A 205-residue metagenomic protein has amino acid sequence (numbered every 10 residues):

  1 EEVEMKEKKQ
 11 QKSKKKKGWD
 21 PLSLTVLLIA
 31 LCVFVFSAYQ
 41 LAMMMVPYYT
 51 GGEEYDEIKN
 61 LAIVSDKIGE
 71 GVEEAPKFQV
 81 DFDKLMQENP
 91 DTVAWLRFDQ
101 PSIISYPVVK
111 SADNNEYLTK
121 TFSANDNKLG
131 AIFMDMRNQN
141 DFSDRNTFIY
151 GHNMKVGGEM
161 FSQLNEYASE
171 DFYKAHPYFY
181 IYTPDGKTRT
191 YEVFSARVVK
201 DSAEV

Functional and structural regions predicted by a protein language model:
E1-W19: N-terminal Lys/Arg-rich, disordered targeting/topogenic segments
S13-L31: N-terminal Sec-pathway targeting helices
L31-V205: Solvent-exposed, non-transmembrane regions of membrane-associated and secreted proteins
